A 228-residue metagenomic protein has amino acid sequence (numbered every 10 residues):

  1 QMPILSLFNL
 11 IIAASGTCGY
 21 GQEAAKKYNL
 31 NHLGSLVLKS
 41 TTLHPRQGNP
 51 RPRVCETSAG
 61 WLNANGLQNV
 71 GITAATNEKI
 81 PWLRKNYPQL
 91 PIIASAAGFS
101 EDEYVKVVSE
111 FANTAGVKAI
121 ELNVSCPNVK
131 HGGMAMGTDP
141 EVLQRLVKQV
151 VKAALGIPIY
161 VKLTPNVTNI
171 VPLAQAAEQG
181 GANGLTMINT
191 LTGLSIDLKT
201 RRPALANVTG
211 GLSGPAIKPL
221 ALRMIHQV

Functional and structural regions predicted by a protein language model:
Q1-I92, A97-F99: N-terminal capping/small domains of soluble enzymes
L10-I12, S35, P91-S95, V117-E121 (+2 more regions): Structural preference for beta-strand elements that scaffold enzyme active sites
G16-G21, S95-V107, P158-G184: Active-site glycine- and acidic-residue-rich loops that bind and position anionic ligands or nucleotide-like cofactors
Y28-N29, A112-N113, E178-G181: Non-catalytic positions within long, well-ordered alpha-helices that form the structural scaffold/packing of enzyme
V37-N49, V117-C126, G184-L191: Non-cysteine beta-strand/loop elements that form the S-adenosyl-L-methionine
W61, N69, P127-D139, L173-A176 (+1 more regions): Glycine/Thr-rich beta-alpha phosphate-binding loop at enzyme active sites
I72, T76-P81, Y104-A112, P140-V151 (+2 more regions): Generic structural signal for well-ordered alpha-helices, preferentially at hydrophobic/aromatic core positions
S109-A153, V161-T164: Metal-dependent enolase-superfamily TIM-barrel catalytic cores that perform enediolate-based chemistry
